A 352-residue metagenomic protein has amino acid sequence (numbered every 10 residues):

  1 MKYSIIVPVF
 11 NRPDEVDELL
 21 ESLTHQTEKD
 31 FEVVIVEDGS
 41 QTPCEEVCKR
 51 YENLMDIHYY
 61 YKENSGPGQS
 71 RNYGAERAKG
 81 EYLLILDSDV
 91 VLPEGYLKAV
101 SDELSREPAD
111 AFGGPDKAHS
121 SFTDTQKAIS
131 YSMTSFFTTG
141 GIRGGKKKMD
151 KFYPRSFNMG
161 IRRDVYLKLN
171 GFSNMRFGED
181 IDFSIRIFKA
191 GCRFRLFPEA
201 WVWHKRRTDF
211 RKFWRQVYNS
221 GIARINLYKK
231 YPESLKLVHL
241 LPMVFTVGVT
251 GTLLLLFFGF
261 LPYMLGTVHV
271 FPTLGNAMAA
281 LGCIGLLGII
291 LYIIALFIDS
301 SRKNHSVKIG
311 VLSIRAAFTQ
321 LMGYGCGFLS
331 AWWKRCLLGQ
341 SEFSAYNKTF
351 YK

Functional and structural regions predicted by a protein language model:
E21-D30: Short, acidic, metal-binding catalytic loop of nucleotide-sugar glycosyltransferases
S22, E37-E46, N64-S65, D87-P93: A conserved acidic beta->alpha catalytic loop
T42-P43, V90-E103, I185: Acidic donor-binding/catalytic loop of UDP-sugar-dependent glycosyltransferases, especially processive GT2
K62-A78, A99, Y153-F157: Glycine-rich, basic loop-to-helix element that forms the pyrophosphate-binding segment of sugar-nucleotide handling
L83: Short aromatic/hydrophobic "clamp" motif used to bind/position activated sugar donors
E94-K127, Y131, A200, K205: Conserved donor NDP-sugar-binding/catalytic core segment of glycosyltransferases
S173-L235: Catalytic donor/gating beta->alpha subdomain of glycosyltransferases that bind UDP-sugars
F245-L337: Membrane-embedded multi-pass helical conduit in multi-pass membrane proteins, especially envelope-biosynthetic
